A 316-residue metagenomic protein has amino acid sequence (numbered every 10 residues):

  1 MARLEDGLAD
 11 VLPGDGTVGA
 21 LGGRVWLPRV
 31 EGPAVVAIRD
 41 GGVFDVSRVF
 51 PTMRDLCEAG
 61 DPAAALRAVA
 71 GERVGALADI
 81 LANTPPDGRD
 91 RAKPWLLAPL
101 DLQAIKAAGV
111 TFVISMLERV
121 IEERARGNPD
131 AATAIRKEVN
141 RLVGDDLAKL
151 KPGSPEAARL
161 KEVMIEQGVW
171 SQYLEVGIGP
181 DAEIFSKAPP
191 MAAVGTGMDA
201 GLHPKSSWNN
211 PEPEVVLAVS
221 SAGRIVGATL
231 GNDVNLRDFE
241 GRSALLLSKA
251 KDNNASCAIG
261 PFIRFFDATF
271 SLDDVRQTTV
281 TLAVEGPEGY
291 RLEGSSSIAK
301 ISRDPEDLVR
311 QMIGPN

Functional and structural regions predicted by a protein language model:
A2-A20, V25-L27, E31, I38 (+2 more regions): Active-site microenvironments in enzyme catalytic cores
P13, G314-N316: Short, surface-exposed secondary-structure edge patches
E31-V35, V43, I225, G289-E293: Short, mixed charged/polar active-site loops that provide acid/base catalysis or chelate metal/phosphate cofactors
P33-E72: N-terminal cap/recognition module
D45-R48, N128, D304: Poly-acidic low-complexity segments
V49-T52, L230-N235, S297-I301: Short, solvent-exposed aromatic-acidic interface loops
F270-R303, R310-G314: A contiguous, well-structured pocket-lining segment that forms one wall/lid of small-molecule binding clefts in soluble
